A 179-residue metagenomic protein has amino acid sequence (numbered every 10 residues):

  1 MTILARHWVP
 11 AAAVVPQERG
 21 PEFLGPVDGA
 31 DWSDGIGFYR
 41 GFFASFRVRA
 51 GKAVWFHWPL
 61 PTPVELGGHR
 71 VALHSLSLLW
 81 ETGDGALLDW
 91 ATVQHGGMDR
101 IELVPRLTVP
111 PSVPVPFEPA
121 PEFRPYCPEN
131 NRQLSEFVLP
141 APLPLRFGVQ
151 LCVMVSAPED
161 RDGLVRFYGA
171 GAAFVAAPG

Functional and structural regions predicted by a protein language model:
M1-G37: N-terminal leader/pro-regions and domain N-caps
Y39-R70: Short beta-strands within extracellular/lumenal beta-sheet-rich domains
L66-A72, L143-F147: Short glycine/proline/serine/threonine-rich loop/turn segments at secondary-structure transition edges
H69-G83: A short beta-strand element within beta-rich, extracytoplasmic domains of secreted/secretory-pathway proteins
A86-D99: Short, surface-exposed beta-strand/strand-loop-strand elements in extracellular ectodomains
I101-A141: Extracellular carbohydrate recognition and processing domains and analogous Trp-centered ligand-binding platforms
E136-L164, Y168: Noncatalytic modules at the cell exterior or secretory-pathway interfaces, chiefly beta-strand-rich lectin/adhesion
